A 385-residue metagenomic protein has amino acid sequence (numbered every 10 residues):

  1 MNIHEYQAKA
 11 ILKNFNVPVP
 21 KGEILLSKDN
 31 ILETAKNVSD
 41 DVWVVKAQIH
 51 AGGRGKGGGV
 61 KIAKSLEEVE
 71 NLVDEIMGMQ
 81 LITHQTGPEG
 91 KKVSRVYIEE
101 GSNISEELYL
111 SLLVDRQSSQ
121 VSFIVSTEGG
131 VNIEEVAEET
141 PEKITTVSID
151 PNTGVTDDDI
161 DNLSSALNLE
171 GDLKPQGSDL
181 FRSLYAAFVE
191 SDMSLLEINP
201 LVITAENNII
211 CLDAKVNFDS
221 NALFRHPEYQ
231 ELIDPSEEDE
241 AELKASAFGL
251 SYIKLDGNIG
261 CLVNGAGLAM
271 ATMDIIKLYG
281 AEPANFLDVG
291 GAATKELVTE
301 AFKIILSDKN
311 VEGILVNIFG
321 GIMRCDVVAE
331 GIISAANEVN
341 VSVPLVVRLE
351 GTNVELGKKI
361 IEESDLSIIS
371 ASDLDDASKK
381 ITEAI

Functional and structural regions predicted by a protein language model:
M1-E197, V202-V316, V328, N337 (+3 more regions): ATP-dependent carboxylate/acyl-activation modules
F319-M323: Glycine-rich, proline-tolerant flexible connector loops at the mouths of alpha/beta enzymes
D326-E330, V343: Shared catalytic-loop signature of beta/alpha-barrel
S342-G351: Short internal beta-strands
